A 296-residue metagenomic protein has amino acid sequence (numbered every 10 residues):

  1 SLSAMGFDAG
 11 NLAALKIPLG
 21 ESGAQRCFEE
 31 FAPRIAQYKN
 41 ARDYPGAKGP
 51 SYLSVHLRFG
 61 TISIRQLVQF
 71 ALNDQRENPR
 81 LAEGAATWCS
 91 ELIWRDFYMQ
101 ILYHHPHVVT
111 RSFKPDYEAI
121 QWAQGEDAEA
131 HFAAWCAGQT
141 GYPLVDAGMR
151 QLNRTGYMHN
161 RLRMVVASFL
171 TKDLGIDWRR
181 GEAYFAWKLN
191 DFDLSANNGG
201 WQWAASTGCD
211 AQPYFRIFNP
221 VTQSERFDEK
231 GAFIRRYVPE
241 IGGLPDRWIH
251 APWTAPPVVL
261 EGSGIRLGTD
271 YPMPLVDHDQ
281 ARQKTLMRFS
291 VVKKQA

Functional and structural regions predicted by a protein language model:
S1-Y117, D228, A232-A296: Glycine/tryptophan-enriched, flexible segments
C27, Y52, L67, W88 (+5 more regions): Short, hydrophobic/aromatic alpha-helical segments in well-folded domains
I35, Q75, D96, L152 (+6 more regions): Alpha-helix capping/termination and helix-coil
M99, H104, A130-I176: C-terminal substrate/ligand-recognition segments
H107-G141: Helix-loop-helix junctions that connect adjacent transmembrane helices in secondary transporters/permeases, recognized
V109, P115-Q121, M164-C209: Active/binding-pocket-proximal capping segment
E126-A130, G148, I265-G268: Short glycine/proline-rich turn/loop motifs
Y184-G242: Conserved, well-ordered active-site substructure
